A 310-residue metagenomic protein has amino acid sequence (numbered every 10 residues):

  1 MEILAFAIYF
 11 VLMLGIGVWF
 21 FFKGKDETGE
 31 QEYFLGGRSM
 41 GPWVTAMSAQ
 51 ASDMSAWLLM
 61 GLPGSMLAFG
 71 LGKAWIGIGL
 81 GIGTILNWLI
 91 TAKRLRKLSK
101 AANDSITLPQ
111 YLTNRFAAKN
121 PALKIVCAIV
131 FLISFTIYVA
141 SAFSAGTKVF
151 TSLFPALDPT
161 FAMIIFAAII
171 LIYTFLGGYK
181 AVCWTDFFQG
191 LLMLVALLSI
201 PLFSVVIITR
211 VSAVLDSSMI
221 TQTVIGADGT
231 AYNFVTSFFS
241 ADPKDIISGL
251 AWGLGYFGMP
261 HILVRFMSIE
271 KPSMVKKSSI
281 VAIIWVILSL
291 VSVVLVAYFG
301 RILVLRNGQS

Functional and structural regions predicted by a protein language model:
M1-M13, K73-N87, D242-A251: Alpha-helical transmembrane segments
M1-M60, T174-G177, L202: Membrane-interface "cap" regions at the ends of multi-pass membrane proteins
I8-W19, S52-G61, G81-R94, A167-F175 (+1 more regions): Central hydrophobic cores of alpha-helical transmembrane segments in multi-pass inner-membrane proteins across all
G15-F34, G72-G77, I106-Y111, T136-V139 (+2 more regions): Hydrophobic alpha-helical transmembrane segments
F22-K25, S52-A56, S99-N103, F135-F143 (+1 more regions): Short helix-coil transition sites and intra-membrane helix breaks within transmembrane domains of multi-pass
G37-S39, V44, G61-L62, L67-I78 (+2 more regions): Loop-to-helix junctions at membrane interfaces in multi-pass transport proteins
L67-L176, R265-S310: Helix-loop-helix junctions that connect adjacent transmembrane helices in secondary transporters/permeases, recognized
